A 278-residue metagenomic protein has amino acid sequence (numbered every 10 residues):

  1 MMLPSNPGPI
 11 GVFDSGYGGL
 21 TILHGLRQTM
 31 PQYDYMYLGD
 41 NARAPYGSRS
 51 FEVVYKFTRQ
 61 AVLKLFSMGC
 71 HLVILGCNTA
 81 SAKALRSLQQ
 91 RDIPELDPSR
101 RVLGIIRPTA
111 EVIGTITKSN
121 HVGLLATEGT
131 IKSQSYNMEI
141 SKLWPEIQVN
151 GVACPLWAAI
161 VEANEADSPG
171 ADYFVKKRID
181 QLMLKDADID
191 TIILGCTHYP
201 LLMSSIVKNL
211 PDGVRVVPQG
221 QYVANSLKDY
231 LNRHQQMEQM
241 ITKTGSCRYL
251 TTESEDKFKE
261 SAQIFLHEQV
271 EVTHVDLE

Functional and structural regions predicted by a protein language model:
M1-E278: Non-catalytic structural scaffold of enzyme domains
